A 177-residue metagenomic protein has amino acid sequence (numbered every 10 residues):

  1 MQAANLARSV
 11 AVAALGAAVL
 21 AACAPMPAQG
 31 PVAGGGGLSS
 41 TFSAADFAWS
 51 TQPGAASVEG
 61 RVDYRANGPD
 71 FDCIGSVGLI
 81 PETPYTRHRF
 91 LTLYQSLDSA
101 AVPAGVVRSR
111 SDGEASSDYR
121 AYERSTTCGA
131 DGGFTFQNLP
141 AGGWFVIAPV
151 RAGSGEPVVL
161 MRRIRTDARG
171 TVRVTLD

Functional and structural regions predicted by a protein language model:
Q2-V12: Bacterial N-terminal signal peptides that target proteins for export
A14-A17: Repetitive helical segments and hydrophobic/amphipathic motifs
V19-A22: C-terminal motif of bacterial Sec signal peptides marking the signal peptidase cleavage site
A24-D177: Long luminal/extracellular ectodomains of secretory-pathway precursor proteins
